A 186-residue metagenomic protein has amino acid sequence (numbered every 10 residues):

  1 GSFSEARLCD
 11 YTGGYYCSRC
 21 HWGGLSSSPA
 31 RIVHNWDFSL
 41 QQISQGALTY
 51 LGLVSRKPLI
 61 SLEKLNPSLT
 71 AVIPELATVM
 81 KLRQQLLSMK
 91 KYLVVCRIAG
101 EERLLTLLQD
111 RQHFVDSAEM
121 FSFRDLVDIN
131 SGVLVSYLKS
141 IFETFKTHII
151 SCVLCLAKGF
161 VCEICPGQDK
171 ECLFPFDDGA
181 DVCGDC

Functional and structural regions predicted by a protein language model:
F3, R19-D185: Cys/His-rich zinc-coordinating modules
